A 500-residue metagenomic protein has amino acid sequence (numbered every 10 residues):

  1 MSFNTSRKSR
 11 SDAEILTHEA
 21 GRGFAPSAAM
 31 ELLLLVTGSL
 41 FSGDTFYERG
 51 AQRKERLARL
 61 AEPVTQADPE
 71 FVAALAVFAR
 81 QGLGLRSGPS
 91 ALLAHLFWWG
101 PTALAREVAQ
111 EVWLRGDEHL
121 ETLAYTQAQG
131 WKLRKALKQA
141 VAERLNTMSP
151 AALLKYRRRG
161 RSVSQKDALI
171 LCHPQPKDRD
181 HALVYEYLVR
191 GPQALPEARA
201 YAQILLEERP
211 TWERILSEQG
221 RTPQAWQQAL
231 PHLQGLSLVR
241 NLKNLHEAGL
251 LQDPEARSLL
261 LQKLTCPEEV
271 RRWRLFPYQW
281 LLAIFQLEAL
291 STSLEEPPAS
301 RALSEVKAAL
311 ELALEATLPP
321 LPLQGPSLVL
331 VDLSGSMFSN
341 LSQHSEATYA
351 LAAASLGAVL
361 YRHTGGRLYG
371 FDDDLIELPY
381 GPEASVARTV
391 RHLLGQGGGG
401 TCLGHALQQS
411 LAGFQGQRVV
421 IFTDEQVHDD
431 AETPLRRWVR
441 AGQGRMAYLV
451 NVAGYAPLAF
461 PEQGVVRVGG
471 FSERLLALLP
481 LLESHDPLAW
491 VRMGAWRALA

Functional and structural regions predicted by a protein language model:
M1-E346, T364-A500: Long lumenal/extracellular ectodomains of secretory and single-pass membrane proteins
L351-R367: Metal-dependent nuclease catalytic cores in nucleic-acid-processing enzymes, especially RNase H-like/related
